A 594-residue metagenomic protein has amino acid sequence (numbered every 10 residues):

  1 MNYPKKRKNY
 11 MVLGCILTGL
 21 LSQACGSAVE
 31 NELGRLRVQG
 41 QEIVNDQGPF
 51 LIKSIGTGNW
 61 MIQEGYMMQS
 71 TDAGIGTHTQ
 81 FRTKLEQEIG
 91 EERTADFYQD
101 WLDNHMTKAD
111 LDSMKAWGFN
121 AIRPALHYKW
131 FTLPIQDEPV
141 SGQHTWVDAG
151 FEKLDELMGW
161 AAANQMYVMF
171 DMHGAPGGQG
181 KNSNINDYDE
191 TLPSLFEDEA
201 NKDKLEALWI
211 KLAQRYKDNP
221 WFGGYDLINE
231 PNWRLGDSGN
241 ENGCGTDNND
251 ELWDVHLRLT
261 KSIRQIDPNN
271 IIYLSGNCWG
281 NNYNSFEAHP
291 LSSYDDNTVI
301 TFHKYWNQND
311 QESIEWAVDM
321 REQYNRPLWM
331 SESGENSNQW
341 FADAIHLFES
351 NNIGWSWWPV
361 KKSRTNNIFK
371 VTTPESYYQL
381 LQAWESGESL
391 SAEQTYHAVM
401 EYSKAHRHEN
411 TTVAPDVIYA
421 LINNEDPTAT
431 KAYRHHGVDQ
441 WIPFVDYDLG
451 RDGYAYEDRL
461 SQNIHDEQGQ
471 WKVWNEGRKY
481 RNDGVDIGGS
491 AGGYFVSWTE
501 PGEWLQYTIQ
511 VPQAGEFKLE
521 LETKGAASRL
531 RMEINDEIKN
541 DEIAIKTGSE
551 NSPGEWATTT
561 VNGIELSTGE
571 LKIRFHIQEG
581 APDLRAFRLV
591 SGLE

Functional and structural regions predicted by a protein language model:
N2-V12: Bacterial N-terminal signal peptides that target proteins for export
Q23-A24: C-terminal motif of bacterial Sec signal peptides marking the signal peptidase cleavage site
S27-F119, P427-Y433: N-terminal carbohydrate-binding accessory modules
G34-R35, E197, D203-K362, N367-Q379: Extracellular glycoside hydrolase catalytic/binding regions
L51, W60-M67, L133, N309-D310 (+2 more regions): Short, solvent-exposed loop/turn elements at domain surfaces
T94-A121, T132, E138-G174, G178 (+3 more regions): An active-site-proximal structural segment forming one wall of the substrate-binding cleft that immediately precedes
W340-G437: Aromatic-rich peripheral "rim/lid" segments of glycoside hydrolase catalytic domains that contact and position glycan
V417-E594: Extracytoplasmic
